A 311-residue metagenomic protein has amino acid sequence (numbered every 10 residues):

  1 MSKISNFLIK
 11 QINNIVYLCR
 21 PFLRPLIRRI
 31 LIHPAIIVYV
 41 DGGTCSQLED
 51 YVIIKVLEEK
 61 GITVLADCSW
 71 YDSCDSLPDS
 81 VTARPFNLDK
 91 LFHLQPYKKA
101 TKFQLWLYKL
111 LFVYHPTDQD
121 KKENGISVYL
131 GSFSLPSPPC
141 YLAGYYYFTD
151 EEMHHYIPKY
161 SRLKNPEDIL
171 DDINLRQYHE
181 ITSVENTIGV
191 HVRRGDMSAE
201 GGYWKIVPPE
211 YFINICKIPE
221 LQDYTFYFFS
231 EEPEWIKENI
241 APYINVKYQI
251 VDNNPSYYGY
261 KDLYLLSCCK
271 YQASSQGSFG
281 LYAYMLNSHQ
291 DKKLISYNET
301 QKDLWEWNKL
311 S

Functional and structural regions predicted by a protein language model:
S2-R28: Short hydrophobic helices that act as membrane-entry/anchoring signals
N13-V16, T300-S311: Leloir-type glycosyltransferase catalytic cores
L26, I30-P34, S76-D223: Secretory-pathway luminal glycosyltransferase catalytic domains
H33-P78: N-terminal pre-catalytic "stem/leader" segment of glycosyltransferase-like enzymes
I37, T63-S69, G189-H191, Y227-F229 (+2 more regions): A structural signal for short, well-ordered beta-strand segments and their strand-loop junctions that often border
G42-C45, S69-C74, Y146-T149, M153 (+6 more regions): Short, solvent-exposed loop/turn segments at secondary-structure junctions
T44, C216-L304: Donor-binding and catalytic core of enzymes assembling or modifying cell-surface/extracellular glycoconjugates
